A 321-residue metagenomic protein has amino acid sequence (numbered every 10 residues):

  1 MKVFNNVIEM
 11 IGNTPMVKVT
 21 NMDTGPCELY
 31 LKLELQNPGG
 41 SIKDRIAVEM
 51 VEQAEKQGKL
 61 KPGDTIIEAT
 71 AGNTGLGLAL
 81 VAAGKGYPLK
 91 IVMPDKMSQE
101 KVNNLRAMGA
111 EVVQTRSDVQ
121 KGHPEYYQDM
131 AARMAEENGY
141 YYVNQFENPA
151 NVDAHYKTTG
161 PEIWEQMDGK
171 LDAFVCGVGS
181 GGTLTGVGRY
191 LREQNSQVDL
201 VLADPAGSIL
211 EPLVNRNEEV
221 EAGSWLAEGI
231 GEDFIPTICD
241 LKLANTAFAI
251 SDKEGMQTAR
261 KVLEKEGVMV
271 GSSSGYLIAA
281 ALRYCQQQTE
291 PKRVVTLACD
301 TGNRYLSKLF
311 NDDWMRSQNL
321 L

Functional and structural regions predicted by a protein language model:
M1-L321: PLP-dependent amino-acid enzyme catalytic core
